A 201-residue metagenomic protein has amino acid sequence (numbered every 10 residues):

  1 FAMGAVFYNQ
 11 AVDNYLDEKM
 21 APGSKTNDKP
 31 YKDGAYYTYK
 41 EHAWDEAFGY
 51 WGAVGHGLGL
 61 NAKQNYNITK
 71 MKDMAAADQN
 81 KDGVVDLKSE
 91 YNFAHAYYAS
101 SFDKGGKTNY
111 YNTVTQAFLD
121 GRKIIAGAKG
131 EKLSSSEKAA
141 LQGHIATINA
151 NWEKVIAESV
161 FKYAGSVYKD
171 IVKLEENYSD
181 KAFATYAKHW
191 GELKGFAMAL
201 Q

Functional and structural regions predicted by a protein language model:
F1-Q201: Mature extracytoplasmic or organellar-lumen-exposed domains after removal of signal/transit peptides
